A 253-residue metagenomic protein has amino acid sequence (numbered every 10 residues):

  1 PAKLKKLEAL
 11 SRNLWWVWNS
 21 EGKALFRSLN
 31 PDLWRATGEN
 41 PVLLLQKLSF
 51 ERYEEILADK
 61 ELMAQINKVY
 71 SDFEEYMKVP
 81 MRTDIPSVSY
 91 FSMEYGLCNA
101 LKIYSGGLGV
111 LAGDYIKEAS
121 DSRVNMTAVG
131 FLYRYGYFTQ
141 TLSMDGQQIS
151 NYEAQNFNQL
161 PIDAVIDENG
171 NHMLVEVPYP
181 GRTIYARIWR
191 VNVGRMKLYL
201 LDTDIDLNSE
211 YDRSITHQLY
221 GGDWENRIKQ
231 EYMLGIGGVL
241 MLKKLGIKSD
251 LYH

Functional and structural regions predicted by a protein language model:
P1-H253: Catalytic cores of carbohydrate-active enzymes across secretory and cytosolic contexts
